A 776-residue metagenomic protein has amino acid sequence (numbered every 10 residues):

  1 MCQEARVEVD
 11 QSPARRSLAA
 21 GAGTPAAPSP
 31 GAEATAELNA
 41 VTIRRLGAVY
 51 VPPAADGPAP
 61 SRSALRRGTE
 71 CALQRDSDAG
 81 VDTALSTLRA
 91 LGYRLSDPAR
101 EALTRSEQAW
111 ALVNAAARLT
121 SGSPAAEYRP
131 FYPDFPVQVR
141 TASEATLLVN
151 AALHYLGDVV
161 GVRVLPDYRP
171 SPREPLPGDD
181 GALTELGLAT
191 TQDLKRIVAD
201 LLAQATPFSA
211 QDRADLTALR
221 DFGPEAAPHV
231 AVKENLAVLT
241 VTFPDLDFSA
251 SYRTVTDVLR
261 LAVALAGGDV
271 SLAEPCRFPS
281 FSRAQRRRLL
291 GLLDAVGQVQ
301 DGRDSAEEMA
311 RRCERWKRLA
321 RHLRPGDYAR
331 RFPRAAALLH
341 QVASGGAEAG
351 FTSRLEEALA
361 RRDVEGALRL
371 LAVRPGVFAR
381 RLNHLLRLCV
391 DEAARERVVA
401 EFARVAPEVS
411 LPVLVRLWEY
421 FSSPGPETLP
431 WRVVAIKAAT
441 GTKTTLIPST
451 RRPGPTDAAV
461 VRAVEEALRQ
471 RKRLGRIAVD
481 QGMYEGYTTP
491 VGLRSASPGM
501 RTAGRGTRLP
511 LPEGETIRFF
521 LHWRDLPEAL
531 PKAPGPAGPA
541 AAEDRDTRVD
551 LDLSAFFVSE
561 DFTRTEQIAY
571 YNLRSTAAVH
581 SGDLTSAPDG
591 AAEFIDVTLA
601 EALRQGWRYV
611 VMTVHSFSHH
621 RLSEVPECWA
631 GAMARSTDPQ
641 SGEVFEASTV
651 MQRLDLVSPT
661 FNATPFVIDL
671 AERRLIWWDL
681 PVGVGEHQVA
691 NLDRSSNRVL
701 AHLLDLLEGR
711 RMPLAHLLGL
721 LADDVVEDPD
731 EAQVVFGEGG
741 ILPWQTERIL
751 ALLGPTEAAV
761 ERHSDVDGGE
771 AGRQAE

Functional and structural regions predicted by a protein language model:
C2-E776: Intrinsic-disorder/low-complexity signal
